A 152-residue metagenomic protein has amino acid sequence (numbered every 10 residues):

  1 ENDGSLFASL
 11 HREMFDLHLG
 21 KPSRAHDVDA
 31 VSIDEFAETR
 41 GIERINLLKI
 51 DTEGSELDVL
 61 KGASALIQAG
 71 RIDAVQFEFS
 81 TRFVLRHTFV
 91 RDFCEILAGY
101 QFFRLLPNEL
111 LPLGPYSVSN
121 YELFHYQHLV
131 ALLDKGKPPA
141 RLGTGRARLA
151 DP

Functional and structural regions predicted by a protein language model:
E1-P152: Phosphate/nucleotide-binding beta-alpha loop and adjacent structural elements of enzyme active sites
